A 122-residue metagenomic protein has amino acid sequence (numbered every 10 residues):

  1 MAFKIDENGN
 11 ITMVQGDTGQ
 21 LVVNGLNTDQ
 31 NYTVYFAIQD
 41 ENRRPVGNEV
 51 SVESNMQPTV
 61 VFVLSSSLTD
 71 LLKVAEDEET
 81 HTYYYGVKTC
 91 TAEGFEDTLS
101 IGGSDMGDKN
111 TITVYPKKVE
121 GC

Functional and structural regions predicted by a protein language model:
M1-C122: Contiguous segments within soluble domain cores/interaction surfaces
